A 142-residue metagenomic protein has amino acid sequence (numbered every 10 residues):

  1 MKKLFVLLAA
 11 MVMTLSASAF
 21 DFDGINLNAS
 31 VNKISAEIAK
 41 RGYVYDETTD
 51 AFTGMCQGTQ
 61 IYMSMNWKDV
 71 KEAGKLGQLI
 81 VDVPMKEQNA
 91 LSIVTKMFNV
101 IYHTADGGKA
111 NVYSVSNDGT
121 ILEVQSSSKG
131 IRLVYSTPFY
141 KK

Functional and structural regions predicted by a protein language model:
K2-L8: Sec-dependent signal peptide recognition, specifically the positively charged N-region followed immediately by
A10-V12: Residue-level detector of intrinsically disordered terminal segments
T14-S16: N-terminal signal peptide c-region/cleavage motif recognized by signal peptidases
S18-K71, D82: N-terminal leader/targeting segments
F20, I61-Y113: Long, charged/polar, surface-exposed segments that mediate recognition or autoinhibition
T48-T53, G108-S114: Short, hydrophobic/aromatic-rich segments at coil-to-beta transitions
S114-S136: Short, exposed beta-strand-loop hairpins at the edges of beta-sheets in extracellular/periplasmic proteins
Y140-K142: Short, solvent-exposed mixed-charge patches
